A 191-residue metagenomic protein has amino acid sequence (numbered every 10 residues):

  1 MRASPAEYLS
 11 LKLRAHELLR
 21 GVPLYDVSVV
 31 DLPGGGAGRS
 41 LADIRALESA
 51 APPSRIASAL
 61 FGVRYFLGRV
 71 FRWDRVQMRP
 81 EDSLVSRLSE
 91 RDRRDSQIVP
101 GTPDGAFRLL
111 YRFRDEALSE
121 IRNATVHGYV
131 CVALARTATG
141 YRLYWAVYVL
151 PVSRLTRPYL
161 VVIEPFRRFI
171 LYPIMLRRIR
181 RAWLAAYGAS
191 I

Functional and structural regions predicted by a protein language model:
M1-R93: Hydrophobic ligand-binding cavity/cleft-lining segments
Y25-V29, E116, G140-Y144: Intrinsic-disorder/low-complexity, polar/charged segments enriched in Ser/Thr/Lys/Arg/Asp/Glu/Gln
D95-T137: Hydrophobic-ligand binding "helix-grip"
A133-L155: Short acidic, glycine/tyrosine-flanked loop/strand segments centered on an H-E-D-like triad
V149-I170: A short acidic/glycine-rich loop-to-helix N-cap element
P173-I174: Glycine-rich, low-complexity intrinsically disordered segments
I179-I191: Short, highly charged C-terminal tails/helix-capping segments
